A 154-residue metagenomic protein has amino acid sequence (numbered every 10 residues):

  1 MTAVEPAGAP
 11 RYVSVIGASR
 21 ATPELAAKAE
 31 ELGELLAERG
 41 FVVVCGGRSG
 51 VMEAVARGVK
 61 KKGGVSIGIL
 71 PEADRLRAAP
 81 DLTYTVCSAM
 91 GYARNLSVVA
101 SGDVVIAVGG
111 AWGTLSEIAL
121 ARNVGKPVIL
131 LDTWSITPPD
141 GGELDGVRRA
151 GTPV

Functional and structural regions predicted by a protein language model:
E5-A7, A27, E34, S49-V124 (+1 more regions): Acidic/glycine-enriched connector segments
A7-P23, G33-R39: Generic N-terminal amphipathic, Lys/Arg-enriched alpha-helix
Y12, V42, V65, P127: Residues at the starts of beta-strands that form the adenosine-phosphate
R20-A21, V43, G113: Glycine-/small-residue-rich active-site loops that bind phosphorylated ligands and cofactors
G40-V43, D145-G146: Short active-site oxyanion
T85-A89, D145-V154: Short acidic-hydrophobic, aromatic-tinged amphipathic segments that line or gate anion-handling sites
